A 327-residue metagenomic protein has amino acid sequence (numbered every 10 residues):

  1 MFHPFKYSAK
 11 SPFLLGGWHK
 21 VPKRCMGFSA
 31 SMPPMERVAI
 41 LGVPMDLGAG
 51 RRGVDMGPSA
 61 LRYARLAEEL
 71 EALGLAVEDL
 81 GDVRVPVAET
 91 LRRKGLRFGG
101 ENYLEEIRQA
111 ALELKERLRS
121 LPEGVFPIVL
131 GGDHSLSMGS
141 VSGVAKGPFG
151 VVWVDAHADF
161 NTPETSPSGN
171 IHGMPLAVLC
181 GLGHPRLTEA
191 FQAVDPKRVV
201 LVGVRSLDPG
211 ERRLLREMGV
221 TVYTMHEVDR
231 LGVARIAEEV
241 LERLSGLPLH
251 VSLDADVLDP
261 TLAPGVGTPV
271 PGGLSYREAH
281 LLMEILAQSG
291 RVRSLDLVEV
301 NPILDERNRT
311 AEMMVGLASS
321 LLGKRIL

Functional and structural regions predicted by a protein language model:
F2-Y7, F13, F28: Aromatic (phenylalanine/tyrosine) cluster motif
L15-H19: Glycine-biased, low-complexity coil/linker segments
P33-M45, R51-I128, S140, L214-L327: Catalytic cores of soluble, metal-dependent hydrolases
P122-L187, S289: Active-site histidine-anchored catalytic micro-motif
W153-A156, C180, L201-S206, T224-H226 (+1 more regions): Short, structured patches in soluble enzyme cores that scaffold and shape functional sites
F160-T162, G169-P209, L231, R235: Active-site glycine-rich loop that binds ribose-phosphate moieties when present
